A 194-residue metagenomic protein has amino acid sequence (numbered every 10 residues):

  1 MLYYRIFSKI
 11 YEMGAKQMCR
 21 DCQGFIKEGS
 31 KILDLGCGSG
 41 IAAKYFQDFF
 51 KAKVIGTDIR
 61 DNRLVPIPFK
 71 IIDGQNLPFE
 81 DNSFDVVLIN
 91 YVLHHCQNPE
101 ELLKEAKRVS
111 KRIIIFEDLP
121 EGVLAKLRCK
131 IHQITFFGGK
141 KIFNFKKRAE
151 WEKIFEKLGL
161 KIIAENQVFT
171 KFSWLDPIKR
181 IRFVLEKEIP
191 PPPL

Functional and structural regions predicted by a protein language model:
M1-Q17: Class I SAM-dependent methyltransferase Rossmann-like catalytic core, especially the SAM/SAH-binding loop
K9, A43-K44, F116-L175, R182: C-terminal alpha-helical "lid/dimerization" subdomain adjacent to the S-adenosyl-L-methionine
E12-E28: Conserved alpha-helix/loop element of class I SAM-dependent methyltransferases that forms part of the SAM/SAH-binding
S30-G38: Conserved class I S-adenosyl-L-methionine
G38-N76: Class I SAM-dependent methyltransferase SAM/SAH-binding core
L88: A conserved beta-strand element that flanks and buttresses the S-adenosyl-L-methionine
Y91-H95: Short catalytic micro-motifs in class I SAM-dependent methyltransferases
E100-I113: A short glycine-rich, Lys/Arg-flanked "PGG" loop and its adjoining helix->strand segment in the class I
